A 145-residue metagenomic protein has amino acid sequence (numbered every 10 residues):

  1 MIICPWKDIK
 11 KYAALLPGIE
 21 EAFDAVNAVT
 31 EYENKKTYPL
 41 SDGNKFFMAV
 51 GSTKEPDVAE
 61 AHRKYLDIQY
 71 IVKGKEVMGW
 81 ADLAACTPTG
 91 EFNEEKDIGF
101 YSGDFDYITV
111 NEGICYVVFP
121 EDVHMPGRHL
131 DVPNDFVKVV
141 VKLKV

Functional and structural regions predicted by a protein language model:
M1-A49, V58-A61: A short, N-terminal "cap"/entry segment at the start of jelly-roll beta-barrel domains of the cupin/DSBH fold
S41-G43, A61-Y65, I71-K73, N111 (+1 more regions): Short connector loops at helix/strand junctions that flank enzyme active sites, especially segments positioning acidic
K45-H62, V72-T87: Conserved short histidine dyad/triad with adjacent acidic residue
A49-H62, N93-F105, D122-M125: Short acidic (Asp/Glu) patches
K64-V77, A84, G90-D97, Y101 (+1 more regions): Short, conserved beta-strand element in jelly-roll/cupin
I68, C115-V117, P133-V145: A short hydrophobic beta-strand segment most commonly corresponding to one strand of the jelly-roll/cupin
T109-R128: Conserved metal-binding segment of the jelly-roll/cupin
